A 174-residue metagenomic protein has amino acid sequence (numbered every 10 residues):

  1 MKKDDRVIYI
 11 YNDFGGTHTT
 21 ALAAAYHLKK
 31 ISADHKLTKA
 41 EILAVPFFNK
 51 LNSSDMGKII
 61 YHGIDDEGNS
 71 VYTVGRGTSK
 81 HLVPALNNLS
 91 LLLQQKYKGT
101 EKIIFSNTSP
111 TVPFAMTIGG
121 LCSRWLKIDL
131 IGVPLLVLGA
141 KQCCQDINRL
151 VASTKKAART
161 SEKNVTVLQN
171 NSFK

Functional and structural regions predicted by a protein language model:
M1-I10, H18, L22-K174: Non-transmembrane, aqueous-exposed alpha-helical and coiled segments at domain scale
